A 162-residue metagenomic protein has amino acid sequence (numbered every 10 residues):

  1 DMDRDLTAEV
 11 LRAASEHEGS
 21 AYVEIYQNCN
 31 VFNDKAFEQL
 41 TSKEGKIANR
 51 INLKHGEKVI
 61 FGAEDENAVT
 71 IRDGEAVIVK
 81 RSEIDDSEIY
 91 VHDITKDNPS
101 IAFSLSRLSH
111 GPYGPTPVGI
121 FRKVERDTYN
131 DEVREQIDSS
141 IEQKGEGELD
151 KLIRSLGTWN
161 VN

Functional and structural regions predicted by a protein language model:
D1-N98: Glycine-rich ThDP/TPP pyrophosphate-binding loop and its adjacent helix/strand module within ThDP-dependent enzymes
E83-N162: ATP/nucleoside-binding phosphotransfer catalytic cores, i.e., glycine-rich phosphate-binding loops
